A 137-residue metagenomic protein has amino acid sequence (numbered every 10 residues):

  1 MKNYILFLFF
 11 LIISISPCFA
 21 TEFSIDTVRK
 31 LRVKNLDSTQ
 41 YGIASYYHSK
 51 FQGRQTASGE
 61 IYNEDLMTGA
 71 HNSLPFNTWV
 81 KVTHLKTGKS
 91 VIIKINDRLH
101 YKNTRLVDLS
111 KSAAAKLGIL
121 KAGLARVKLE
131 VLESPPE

Functional and structural regions predicted by a protein language model:
Y4-I5, T27: Short linear motifs in intrinsically disordered/low-complexity regions
I5-I13: Sec-dependent N-terminal signal peptides
C18-E137: Secreted/periplasmic proteins
